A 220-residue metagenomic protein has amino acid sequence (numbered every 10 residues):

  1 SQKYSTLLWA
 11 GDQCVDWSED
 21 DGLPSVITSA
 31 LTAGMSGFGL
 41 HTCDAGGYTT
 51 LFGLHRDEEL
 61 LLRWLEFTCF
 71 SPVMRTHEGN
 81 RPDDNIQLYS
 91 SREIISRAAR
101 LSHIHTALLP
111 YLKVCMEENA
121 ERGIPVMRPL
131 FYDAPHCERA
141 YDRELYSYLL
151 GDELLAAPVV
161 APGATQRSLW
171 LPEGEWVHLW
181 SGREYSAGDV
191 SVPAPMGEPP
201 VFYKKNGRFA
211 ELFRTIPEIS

Functional and structural regions predicted by a protein language model:
S1-A210, R214: Catalytic-domain carbohydrate-binding cleft regions of carbohydrate-active enzymes
E218: Catalytic and substrate-binding regions of extracellular carbohydrate-active enzymes, especially polysaccharide lyases
